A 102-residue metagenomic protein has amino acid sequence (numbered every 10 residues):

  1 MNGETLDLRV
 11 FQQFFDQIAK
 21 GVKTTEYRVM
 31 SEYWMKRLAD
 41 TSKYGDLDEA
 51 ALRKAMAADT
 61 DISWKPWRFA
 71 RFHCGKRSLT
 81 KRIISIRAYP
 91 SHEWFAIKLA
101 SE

Functional and structural regions predicted by a protein language model:
M1-E102: Catalytic phosphate/metal-binding cores of nucleic-acid and nucleotide-processing enzymes, i.e., regions that mediate
